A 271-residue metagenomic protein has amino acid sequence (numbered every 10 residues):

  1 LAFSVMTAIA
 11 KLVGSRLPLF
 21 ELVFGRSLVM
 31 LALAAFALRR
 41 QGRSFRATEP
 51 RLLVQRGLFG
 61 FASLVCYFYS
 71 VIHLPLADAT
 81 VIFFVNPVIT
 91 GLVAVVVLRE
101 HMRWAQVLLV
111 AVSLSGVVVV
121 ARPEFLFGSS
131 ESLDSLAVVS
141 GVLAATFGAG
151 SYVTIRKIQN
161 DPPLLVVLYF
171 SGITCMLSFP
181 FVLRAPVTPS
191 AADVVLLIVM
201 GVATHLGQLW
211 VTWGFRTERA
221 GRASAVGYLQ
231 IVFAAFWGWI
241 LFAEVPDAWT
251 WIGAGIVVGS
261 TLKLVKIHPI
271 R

Functional and structural regions predicted by a protein language model:
A8, A34, T90, F127-V187: Transmembrane alpha-helical segments that form core, pore/gating elements of small-molecule transporters/exporters
R16-A62, F147-S151, F170-R184, G259: Transmembrane alpha-helices of multi-pass small-molecule transport proteins
L38-C66, S135-A144, T188-L206: Loop-to-transmembrane-helix transition segments
Q41, Y69, P87-A111, A185 (+1 more regions): C-terminal transmembrane-helix exit sites in multi-pass transporters
T48-L58, M102-S115, D134-V138, Q159-G172 (+1 more regions): Cytoplasmic-side transmembrane-helix entry/capping segments in multi-pass membrane proteins
T80-V85, I158-I173, Q208-W239: Helix-helix packing/entry segments at the starts of transmembrane helices
G91-V142, T146, V258-R271: Juxtamembrane helix-loop boundary signature in multi-pass membrane transporters
R122, Y228, V232-R271: C-terminal-most transmembrane helix of multi-pass membrane proteins
